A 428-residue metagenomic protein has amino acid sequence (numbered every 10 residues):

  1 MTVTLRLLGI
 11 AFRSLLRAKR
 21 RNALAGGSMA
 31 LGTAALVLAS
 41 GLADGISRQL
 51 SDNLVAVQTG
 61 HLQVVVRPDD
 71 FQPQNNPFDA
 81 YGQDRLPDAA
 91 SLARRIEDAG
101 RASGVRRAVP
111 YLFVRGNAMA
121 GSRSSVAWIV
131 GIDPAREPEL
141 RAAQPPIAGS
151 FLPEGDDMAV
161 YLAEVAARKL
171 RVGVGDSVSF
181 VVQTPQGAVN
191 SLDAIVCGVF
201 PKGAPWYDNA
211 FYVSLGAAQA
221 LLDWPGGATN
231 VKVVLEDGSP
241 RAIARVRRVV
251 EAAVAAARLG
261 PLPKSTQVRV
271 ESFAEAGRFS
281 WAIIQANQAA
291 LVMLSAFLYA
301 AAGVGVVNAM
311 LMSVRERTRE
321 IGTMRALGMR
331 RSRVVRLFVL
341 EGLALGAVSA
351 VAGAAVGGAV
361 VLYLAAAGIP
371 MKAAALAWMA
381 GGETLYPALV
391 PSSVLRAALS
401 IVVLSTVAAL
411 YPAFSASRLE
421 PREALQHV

Functional and structural regions predicted by a protein language model:
K19-I46, Q285-E320, L343-A352, V403-V407: Hydrophobic alpha-helical transmembrane segments of multi-pass inner-membrane transport and secretion
S40-V126, G155-D156: Hydrophobic, regular-secondary-structure patches
L62, A166-A167, G227-A253, R269: A short beta-strand structural signal in non-transmembrane regions
Y111-V114, S122-D133, I147-A217, W224: Hydrophobic secondary-structure segments that place a key small or acidic residue at a functional site
E251, A257-G303, R315, M324: Peri-transmembrane interface segments
V351-R396, L410: Short helix-loop junctions at transmembrane helix boundaries
L389-V428: C-terminal membrane-exit region of the final transmembrane helix in multipass inner-membrane proteins
